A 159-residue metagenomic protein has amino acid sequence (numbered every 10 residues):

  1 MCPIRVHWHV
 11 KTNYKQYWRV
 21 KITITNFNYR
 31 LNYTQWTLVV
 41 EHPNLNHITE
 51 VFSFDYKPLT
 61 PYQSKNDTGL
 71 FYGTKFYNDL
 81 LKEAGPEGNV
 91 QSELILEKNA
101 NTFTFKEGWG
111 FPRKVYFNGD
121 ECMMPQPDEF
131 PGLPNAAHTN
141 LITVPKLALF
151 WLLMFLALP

Functional and structural regions predicted by a protein language model:
M1-P159: Extracellular low-complexity, O-glycosylation-prone Ser/Thr/Pro/Gly-rich "stalks" and linkers flanking catalytic
